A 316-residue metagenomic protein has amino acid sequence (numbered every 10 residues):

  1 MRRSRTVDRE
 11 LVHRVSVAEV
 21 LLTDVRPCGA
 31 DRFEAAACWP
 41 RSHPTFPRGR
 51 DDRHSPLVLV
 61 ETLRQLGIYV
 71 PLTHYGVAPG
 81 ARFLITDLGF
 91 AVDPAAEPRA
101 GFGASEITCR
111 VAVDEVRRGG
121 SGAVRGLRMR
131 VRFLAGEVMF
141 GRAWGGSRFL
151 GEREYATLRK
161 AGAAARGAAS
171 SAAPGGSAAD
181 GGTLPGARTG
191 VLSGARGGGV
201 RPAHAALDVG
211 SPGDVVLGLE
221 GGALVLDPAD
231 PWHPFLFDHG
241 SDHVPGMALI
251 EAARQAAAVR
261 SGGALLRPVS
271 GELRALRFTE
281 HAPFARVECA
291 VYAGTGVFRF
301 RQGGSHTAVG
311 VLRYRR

Functional and structural regions predicted by a protein language model:
M1-D51, G145-F237: Non-catalytic linker/capping segments at the edges of enzyme domains
D31-V77, D208-P268, E272: A conserved, well-ordered hydrophobic junction motif at loop->secondary-structure transitions
A35-A37, L88-F90, V131, A143-S147 (+2 more regions): A structural signal for short, well-ordered beta-strand segments
R41-H43, A96, R117, D230-W232 (+3 more regions): Residues that cap or initiate secondary-structure elements
P44-F46, R99, G120-G122, E154 (+1 more regions): Intrinsically disordered, low-complexity acidic/polar segments
Y69-A112, R254-A290: Hydrophobic beta-strand-centered segment that forms part of the acyl-chain substrate-binding groove
T108-V200, E288-R316: HotDog/MaoC-like acyl-thioester-processing domains
F235, G240-R316: A broadly structural signal marking compact, well-ordered functional cores that mediate small-ligand/cofactor/substrate
